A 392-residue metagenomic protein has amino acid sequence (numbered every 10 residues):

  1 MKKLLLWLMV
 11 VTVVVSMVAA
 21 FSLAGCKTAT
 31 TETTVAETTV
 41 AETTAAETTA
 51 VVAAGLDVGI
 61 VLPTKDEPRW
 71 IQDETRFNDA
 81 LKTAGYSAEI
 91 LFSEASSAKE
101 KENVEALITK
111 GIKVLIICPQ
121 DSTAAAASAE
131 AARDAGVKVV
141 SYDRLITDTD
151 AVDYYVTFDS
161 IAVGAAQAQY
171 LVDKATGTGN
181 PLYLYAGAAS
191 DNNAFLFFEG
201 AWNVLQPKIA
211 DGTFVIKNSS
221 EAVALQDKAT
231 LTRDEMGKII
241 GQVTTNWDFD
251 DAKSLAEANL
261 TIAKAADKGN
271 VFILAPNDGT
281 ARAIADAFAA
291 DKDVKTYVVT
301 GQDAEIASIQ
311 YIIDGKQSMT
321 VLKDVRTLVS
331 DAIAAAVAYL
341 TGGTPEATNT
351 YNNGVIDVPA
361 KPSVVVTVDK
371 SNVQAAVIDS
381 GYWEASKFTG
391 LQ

Functional and structural regions predicted by a protein language model:
K3-L6, K27-Q392: A residue-level marker of the well-folded mature domains of exported/periplasmic proteins
L5-V13: Sec-dependent signal peptide hydrophobic core
S22-G25: C-terminal motif of bacterial Sec signal peptides marking the signal peptidase cleavage site
